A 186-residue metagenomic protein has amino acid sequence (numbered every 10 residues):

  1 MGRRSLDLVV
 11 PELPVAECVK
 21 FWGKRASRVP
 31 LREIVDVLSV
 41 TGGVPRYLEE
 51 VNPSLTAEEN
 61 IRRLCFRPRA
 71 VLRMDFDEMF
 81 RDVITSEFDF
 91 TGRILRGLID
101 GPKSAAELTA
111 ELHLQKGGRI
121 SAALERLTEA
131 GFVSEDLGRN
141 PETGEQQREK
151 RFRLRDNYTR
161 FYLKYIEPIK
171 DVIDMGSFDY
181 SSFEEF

Functional and structural regions predicted by a protein language model:
S5-E33: Conserved small helical "lid"/interfacial subdomain of P-loop NTPases
D7-V9, S39, R153: Structural signal for conserved beta-strand scaffold positions within catalytic alpha/beta enzyme cores
V9-E12, G42, N52: Conserved residues at beta->alpha junctions
V19, G23, V35-L38, L95 (+1 more regions): Amphipathic alpha-helical segments within well-ordered protein domains
V29-V35, S39-E50, F88-T91: The conserved phosphate-sensing helix
Y47, V51-F186: Accessory nucleic acid-recognition modules appended to NTPase machines
